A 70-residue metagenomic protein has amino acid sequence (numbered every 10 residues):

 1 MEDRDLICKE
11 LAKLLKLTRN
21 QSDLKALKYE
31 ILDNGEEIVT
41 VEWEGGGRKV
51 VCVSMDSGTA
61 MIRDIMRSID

Functional and structural regions predicted by a protein language model:
M1-S22: Short, non-transmembrane alpha-helical segments in secretory-pathway proteins
L17-M61: Acidic, low-complexity, intrinsically disordered interaction modules
T59-D70: A short, surface-exposed interaction/processing loop segment used at functional sites
